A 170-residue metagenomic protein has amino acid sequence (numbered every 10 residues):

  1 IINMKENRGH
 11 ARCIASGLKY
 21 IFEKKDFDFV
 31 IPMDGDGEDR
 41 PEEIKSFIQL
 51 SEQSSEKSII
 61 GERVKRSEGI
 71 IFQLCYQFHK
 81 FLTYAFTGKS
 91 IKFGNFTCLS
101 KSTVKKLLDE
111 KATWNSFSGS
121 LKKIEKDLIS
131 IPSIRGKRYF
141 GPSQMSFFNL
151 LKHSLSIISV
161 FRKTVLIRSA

Functional and structural regions predicted by a protein language model:
M4-Y20, F29-P32, P41-N115, K137-F148 (+1 more regions): Acceptor/aglycone-binding surface of glycosyltransferases and processive sugar-polymer synthases
K24, A85-F86, F161: Alpha-helical structural context
G35: Active-site-proximal cofactor/substrate-binding loop regions of enzyme domains
S116-A170: Hydrophobic helical membrane-anchoring modules
